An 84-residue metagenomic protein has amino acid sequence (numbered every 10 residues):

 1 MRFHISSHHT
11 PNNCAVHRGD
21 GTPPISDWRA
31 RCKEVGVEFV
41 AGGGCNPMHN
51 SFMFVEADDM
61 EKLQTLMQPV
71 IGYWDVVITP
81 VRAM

Functional and structural regions predicted by a protein language model:
M1-M84: Conserved, structured core segments of small domains
